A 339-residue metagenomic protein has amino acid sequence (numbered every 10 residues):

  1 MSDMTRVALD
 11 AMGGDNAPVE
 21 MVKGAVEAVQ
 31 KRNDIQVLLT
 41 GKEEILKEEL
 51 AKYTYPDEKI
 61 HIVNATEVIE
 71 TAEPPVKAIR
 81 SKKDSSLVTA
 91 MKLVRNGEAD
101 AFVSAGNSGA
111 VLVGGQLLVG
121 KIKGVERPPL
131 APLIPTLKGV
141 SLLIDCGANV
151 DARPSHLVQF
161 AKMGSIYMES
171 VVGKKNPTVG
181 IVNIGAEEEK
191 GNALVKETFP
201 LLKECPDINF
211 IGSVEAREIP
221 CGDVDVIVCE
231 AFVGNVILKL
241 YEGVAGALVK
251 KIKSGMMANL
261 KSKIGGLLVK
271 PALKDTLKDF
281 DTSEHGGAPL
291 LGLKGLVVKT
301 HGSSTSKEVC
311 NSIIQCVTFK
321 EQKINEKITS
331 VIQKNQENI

Functional and structural regions predicted by a protein language model:
M1-K47: N-terminal phosphate-binding or glycine-rich loops at protein starts, especially the Walker A/P-loop of NTPases
V7-V19, A148-V158, K299-S304: Short, glycine-rich nucleotide/cofactor-binding loops
D10, L39-T40, V63, S104-G106 (+6 more regions): Short beta-strand segments
A17-M21, D84-G97, A101-G115, I122 (+6 more regions): Short glycine/serine/threonine-rich phosphate/pyrophosphate-binding segments that cradle anionic phosphate groups
V19-E20, R32, Q36-L38, E43-E44 (+4 more regions): Glycine-rich phosphate/diphosphate-binding loop of Rossmann-like nucleotide-binding domains
Y55-A99: Phosphate/nucleotide-donor binding subsite
Q116-P129, P135-L143, D223-I227, A231-I339: Glycine-rich phosphate/nucleotide-binding loop
